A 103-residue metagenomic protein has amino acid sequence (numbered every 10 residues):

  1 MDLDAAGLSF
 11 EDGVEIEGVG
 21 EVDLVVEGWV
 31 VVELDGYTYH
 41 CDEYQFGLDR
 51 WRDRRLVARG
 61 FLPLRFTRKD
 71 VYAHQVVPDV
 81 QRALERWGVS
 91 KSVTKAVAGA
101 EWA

Functional and structural regions predicted by a protein language model:
M1-A103: Surface segments flanking catalytic/ligand-binding clefts of nucleic-acid enzymes
